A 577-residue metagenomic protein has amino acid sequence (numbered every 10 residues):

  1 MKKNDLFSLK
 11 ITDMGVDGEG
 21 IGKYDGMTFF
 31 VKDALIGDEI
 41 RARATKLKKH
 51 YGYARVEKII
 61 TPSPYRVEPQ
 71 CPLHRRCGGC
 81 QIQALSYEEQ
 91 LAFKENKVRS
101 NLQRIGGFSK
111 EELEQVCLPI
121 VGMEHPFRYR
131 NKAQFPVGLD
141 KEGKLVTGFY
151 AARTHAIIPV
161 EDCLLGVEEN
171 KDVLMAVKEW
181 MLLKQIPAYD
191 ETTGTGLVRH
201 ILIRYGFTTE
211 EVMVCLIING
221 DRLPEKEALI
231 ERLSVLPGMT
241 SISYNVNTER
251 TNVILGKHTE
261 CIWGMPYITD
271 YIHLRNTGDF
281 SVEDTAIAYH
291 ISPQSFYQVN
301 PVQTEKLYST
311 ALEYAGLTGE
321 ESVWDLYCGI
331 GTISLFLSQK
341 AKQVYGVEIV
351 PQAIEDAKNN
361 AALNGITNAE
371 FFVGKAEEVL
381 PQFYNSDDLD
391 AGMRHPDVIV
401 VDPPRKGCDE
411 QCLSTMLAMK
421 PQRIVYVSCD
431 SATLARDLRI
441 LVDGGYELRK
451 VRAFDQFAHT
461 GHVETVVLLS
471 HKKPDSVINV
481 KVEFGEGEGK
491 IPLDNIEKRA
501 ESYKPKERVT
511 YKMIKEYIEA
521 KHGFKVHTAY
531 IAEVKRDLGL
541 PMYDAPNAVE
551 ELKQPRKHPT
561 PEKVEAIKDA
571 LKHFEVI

Functional and structural regions predicted by a protein language model:
M1-P69, L73, E370-F371, E378: Terminal RNA-binding accessory module
K2-S8, V16, D221, E225-Y503 (+1 more regions): Rossmann-like S-adenosyl-L-methionine
E57-P69, G78-A188, L223: Extended interfacial segments that mediate partner engagement and assembly in macromolecular machines
L202-G206, E211-R222: Carbohydrate-binding surface patches
P505-E516, H527-T528, M542: Short, charged amphipathic recognition helices of the HTH superfamily and cognate SANT/SANTA-like modules
T510-H522, A532-L538: DNA-recognition alpha helix
M542-P555: Short Lys/Arg-enriched helix C-cap and helix-to-coil transition segments that create basic nucleic-acid-contact patches
P555-I577: Phospho-regulated, low-complexity intrinsically disordered regions of nuclear gene-regulatory and chromatin-associated
